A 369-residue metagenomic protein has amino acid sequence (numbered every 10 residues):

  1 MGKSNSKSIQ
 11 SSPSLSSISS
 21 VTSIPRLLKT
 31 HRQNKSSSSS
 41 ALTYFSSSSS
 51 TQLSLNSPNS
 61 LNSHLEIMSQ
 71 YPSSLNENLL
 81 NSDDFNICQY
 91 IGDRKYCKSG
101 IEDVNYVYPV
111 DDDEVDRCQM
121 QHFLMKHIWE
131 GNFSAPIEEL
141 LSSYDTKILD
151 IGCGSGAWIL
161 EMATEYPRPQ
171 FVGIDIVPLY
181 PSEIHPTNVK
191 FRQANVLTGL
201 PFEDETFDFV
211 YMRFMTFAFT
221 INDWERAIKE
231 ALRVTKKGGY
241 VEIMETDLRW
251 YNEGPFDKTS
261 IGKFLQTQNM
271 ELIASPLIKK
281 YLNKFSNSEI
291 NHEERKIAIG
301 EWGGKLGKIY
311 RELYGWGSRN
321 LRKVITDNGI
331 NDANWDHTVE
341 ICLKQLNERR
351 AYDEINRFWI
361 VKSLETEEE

Functional and structural regions predicted by a protein language model:
M1-S74: Fungal intrinsically disordered, low-complexity serine/threonine- and proline-rich regulatory regions
I67-S143: Class I SAM-dependent methyltransferase Rossmann-like catalytic core, especially the SAM/SAH-binding loop
N105, P178, T259-S260, I290-A351: C-terminal helical/coil "lid" or tail adjacent to the Rossmann-like core of SAM-dependent
D145-G199: Class I SAM-dependent methyltransferase SAM/SAH-binding core
L197-F209: A short acidic, Gly/Pro-enriched loop at the edge of an enzyme's catalytic core that lines a small-molecule cofactor
E225-K237: A short glycine-rich, Lys/Arg-flanked "PGG" loop and its adjoining helix->strand segment in the class I
K236, Y240-E312, D327: Conserved catalytic/acceptor-binding region of the Class I
F285, D353-E369: Core SAM-dependent methyltransferase catalytic element
